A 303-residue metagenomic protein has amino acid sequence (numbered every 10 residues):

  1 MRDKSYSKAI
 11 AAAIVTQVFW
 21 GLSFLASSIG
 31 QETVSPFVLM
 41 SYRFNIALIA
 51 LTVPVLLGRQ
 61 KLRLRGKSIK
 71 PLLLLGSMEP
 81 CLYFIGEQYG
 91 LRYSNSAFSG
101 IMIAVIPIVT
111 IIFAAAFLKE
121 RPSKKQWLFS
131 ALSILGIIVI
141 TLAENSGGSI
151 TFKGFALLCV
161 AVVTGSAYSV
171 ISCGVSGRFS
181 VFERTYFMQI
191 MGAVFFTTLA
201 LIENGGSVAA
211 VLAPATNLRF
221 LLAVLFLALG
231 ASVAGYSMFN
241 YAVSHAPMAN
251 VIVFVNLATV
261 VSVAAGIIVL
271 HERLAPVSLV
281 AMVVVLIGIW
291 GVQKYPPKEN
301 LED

Functional and structural regions predicted by a protein language model:
M1-S41, G148-G174, T198, N300-D303: Glycine-/small-residue-enriched transmembrane alpha-helix faces in small-molecule transporters and effluxers
S5-A9, T33-F37, S41, L64-K70 (+3 more regions): Juxtamembrane helix-entry segments on the extracytoplasmic side of multipass membrane proteins
Q17, M40-Y42, F84, F98-V105 (+2 more regions): Helix-helix packing/entry segments at the starts of transmembrane helices
F19, S23-F24, T52-I103, V139 (+1 more regions): Specific transmembrane alpha-helical segments of multi-pass solute transporters/efflux pumps, especially DMT/EamA
G30, L39, R43, G90 (+6 more regions): Hydrophobic/aromatic residues within transmembrane alpha-helices of multi-pass small-molecule transporters
V38-I49, M78-E79, E87-R121, Q126-S130 (+2 more regions): Specific alpha-helical transmembrane segments that line the substrate/conduction pathway and gating interfaces
L51, F113, P122-E144, F196 (+3 more regions): Hydrophobic transmembrane alpha-helices of multi-pass small-molecule transport proteins
L51, T110-I112, S149-V208, M238 (+1 more regions): Transmembrane alpha-helical segments that form core, pore/gating elements of small-molecule transporters/exporters
